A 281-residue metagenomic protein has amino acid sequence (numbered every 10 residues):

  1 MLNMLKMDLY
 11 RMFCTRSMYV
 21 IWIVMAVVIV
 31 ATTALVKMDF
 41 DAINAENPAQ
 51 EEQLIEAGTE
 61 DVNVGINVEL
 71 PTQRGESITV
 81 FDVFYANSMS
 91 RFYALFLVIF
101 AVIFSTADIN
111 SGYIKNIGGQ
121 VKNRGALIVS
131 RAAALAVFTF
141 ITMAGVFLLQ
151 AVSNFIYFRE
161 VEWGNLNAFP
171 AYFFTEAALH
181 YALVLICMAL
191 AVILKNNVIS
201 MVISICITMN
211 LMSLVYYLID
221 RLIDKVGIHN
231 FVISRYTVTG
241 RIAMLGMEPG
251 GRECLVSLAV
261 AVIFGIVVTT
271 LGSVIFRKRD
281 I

Functional and structural regions predicted by a protein language model:
M1-A26: Aromatic- and glycine-rich beta-strand/loop motifs that create alpha-glucan
R16-Y19, G125, V198-I199: Residues that define the loop-to-transmembrane-helix transition and helix capping in multi-pass membrane transporters
W22-F104, I128-V198, S204-I205, M209-S213 (+3 more regions): Secretory targeting signals
A101-Q120, R124-G125, A132: Transmembrane helix boundary and interhelical loop/hinge segments in multi-pass membrane proteins
Y216-I233: Extracellular/periplasmic helix-loop junction at the C-terminal end of a transmembrane helix in multi-pass membrane
V262-I281: Junction motif at the cytosolic side of a transmembrane helix
